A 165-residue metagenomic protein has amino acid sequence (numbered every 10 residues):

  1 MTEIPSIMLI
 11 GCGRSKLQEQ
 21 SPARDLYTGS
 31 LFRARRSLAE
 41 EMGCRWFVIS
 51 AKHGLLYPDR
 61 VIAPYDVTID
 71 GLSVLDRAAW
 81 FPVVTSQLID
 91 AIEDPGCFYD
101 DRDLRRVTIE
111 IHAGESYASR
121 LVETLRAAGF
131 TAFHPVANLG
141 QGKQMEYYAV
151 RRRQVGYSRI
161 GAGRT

Functional and structural regions predicted by a protein language model:
M1-T165: Peripheral peptide segments
